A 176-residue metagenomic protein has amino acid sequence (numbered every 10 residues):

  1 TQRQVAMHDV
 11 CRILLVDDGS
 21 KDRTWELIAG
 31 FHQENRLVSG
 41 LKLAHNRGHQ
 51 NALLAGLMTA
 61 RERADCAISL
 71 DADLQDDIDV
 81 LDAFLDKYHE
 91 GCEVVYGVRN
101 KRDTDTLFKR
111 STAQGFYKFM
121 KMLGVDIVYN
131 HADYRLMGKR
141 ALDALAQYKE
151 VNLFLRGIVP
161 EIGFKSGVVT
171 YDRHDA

Functional and structural regions predicted by a protein language model:
T1-D9: Short, acidic, metal-binding catalytic loop of nucleotide-sugar glycosyltransferases
R12: Cell-envelope/extracellular polymer assembly enzymes that use nucleotide-activated donors
D17-E26, L74-Q75: A conserved acidic beta->alpha catalytic loop
G30-E34: Short, conserved SAM-binding/catalytic segment of Class I S-adenosyl-L-methionine-dependent methyltransferases
S39-H45, H49-T59, C66, I78-I158 (+1 more regions): Acceptor/aglycone-binding surface of glycosyltransferases and processive sugar-polymer synthases
R63-Q75: Short beta-strand-to-loop acidic/aromatic patch adjacent to the donor-nucleotide binding site
I162-A176: Active-site donor/metal-binding and catalytic loop motifs of nucleotide-sugar-dependent glycosylation enzymes
